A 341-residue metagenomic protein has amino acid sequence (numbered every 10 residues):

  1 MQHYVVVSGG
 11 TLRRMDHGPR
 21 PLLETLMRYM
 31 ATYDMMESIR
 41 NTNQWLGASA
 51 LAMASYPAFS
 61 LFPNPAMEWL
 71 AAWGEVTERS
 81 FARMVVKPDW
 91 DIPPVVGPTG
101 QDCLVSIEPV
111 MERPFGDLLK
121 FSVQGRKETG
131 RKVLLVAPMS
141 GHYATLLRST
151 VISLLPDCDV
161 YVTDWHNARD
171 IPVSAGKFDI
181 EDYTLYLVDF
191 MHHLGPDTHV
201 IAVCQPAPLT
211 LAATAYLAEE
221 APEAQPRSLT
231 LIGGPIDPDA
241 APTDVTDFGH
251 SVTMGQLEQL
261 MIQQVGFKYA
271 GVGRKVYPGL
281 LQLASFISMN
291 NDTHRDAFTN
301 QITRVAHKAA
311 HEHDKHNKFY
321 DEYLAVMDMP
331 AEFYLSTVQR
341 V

Functional and structural regions predicted by a protein language model:
Q2-W69, W73, P196, A213-E332: Alpha/beta-hydrolase-fold enzymes
L61, F121, L135-V136, I201 (+1 more regions): Short hydrophobic segments within beta-strands
F81-G116, K120, N300-V341: Alpha/beta-hydrolase fold catalytic core
D89-I171: Short, surface-exposed "cap/lid" segments of acyl-processing enzymes
L147-I152, G176-K177, V245: "Short basic amphipathic alpha-helical interaction patches in structured regions
D170-P172, D182-H199, L211-A215: Conserved acidic catalytic loop of the alpha/beta-hydrolase fold
P172-V173, P242: Conserved catalytic-core motifs of eukaryotic protein kinase domains, centered on the activation segment
A202-T210: Gly/Ala-rich beta-loop-alpha elbow adjacent to hydrolase catalytic centers
